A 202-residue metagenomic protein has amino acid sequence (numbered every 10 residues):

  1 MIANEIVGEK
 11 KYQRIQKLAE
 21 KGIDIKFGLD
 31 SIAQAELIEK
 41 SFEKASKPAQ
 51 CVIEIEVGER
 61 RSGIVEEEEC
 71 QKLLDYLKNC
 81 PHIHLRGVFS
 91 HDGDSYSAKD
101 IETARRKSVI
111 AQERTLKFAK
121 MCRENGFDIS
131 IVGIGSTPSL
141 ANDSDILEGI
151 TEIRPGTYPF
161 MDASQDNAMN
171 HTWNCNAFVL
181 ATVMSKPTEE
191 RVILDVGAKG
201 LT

Functional and structural regions predicted by a protein language model:
M1-S97: Active-site-proximal beta-alpha core segment in soluble small-molecule metabolic enzymes
I101-T202: Active-site anion/phosphate-binding pocket segments in diverse small-molecule metabolic enzymes
